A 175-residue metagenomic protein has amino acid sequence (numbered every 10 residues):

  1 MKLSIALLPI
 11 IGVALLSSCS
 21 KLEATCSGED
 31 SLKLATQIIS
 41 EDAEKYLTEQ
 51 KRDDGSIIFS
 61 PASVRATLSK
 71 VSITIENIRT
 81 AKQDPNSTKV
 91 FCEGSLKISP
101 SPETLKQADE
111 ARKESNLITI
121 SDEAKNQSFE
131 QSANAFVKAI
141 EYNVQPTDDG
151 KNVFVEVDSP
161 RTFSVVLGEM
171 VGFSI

Functional and structural regions predicted by a protein language model:
M1-L7: Bacterial N-terminal signal peptides that target proteins for export
C19-I175: Cystatin/cathelin-like cysteine-protease inhibitor module
